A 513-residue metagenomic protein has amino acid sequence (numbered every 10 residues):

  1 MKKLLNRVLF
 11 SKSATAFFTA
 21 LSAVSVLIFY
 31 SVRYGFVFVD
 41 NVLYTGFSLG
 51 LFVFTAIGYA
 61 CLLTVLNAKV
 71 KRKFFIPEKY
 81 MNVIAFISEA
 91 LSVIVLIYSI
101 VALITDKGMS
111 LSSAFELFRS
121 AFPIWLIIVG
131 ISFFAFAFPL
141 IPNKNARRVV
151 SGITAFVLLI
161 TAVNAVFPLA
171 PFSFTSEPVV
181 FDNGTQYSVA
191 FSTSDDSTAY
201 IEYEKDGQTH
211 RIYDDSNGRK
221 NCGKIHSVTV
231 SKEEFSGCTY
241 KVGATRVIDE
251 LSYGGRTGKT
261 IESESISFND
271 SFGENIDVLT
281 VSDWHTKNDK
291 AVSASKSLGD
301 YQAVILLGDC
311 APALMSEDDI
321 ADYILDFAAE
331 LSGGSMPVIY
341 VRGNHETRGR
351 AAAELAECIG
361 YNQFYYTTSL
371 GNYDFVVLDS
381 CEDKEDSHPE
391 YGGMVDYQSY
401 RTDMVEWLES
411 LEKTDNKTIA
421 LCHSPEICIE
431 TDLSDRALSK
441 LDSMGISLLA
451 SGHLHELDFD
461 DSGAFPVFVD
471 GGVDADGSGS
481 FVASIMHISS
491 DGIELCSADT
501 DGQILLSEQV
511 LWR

Functional and structural regions predicted by a protein language model:
K2-L279, H285, D499-R513: Acidic, histidine-bearing metal-coordination/catalytic regions of metal-dependent phosphoesterases
Y213-G218, G223, S227-V230, D277-A291 (+4 more regions): Acidic/histidine-rich helix-loop elements that form or flank divalent-metal/phosphate-binding sites at the catalytic
R246-T260, E264-S265, A321-E409, R436-I446 (+1 more regions): Extended active-site neighborhood of metal-dependent phosphoesterases/phosphodiesterases
E274-A352, A356-E357: Conserved, compact domain cores that house catalytic/ligand-binding motifs in diverse enzymes and effector modules
V278-T280, A303-L307, F375-V377, I419-H423 (+1 more regions): Structural motif
V281-H285, G308-A311, N344-E346, S380-C381 (+3 more regions): Active-site metal-binding loops of divalent metal-dependent hydrolases
S297-D300, L411-D415: Glycine-rich phosphate-binding loop signature in dinucleotide/nucleotide-binding domains
Y391, K413-S451: Active-site-proximal segments of metal-dependent phosphoesterases and phosphodiesterases across multiple
